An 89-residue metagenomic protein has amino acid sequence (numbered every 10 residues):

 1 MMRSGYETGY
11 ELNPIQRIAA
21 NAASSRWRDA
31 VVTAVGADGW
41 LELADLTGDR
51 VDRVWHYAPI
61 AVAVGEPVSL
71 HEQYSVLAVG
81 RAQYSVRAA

Functional and structural regions predicted by a protein language model:
M1-D29: Short boundary/loop segments of OB/S1/cold-shock single-stranded nucleic-acid-binding domains
V31-A34: Conserved hydrophobic positions within beta-strands
A37-L43: Short aromatic-glycine-enriched beta-strand elements
L46-G48, S75: Residue-level signature for short turns and capping positions that connect secondary-structure elements
G48-A61: Beta-strand/loop nucleic-acid-binding surfaces
Y74-R87: Short, Lys/Arg- and Gly-enriched loop/turn segments at beta-strand edges
